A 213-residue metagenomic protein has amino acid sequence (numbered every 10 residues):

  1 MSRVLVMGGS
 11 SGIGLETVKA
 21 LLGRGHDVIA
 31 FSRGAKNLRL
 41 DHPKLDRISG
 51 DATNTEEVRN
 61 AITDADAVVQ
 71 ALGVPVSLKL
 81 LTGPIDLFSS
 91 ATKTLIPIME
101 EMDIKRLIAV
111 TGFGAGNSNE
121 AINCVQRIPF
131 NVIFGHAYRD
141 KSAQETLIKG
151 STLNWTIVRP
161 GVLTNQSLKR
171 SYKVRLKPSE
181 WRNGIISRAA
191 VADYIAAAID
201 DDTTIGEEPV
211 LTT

Functional and structural regions predicted by a protein language model:
V4-R24: N-terminal Rossmann NAD(P)H-binding glycine-rich loop of SDR-like oxidoreductase domains
H26-R33: Conserved glycine-rich Rossmann-like NAD(P)H-binding loop of the short-chain dehydrogenase/reductase
I29, S90, T94-H136, G150: Conserved Rossmann-fold NAD(P)-dependent oxidoreductase catalytic core, especially the SDR/UDP-sugar
K36-S90, T94, I98-E101, I199-T203: NAD(P)H-binding glycine-rich loop region in Rossmannoid oxidoreductase-like domains and their noncatalytic homologs
S77, F113-N119, L163-Q166: Conserved catalytic-site region of short-chain dehydrogenase/reductase
E145-S167: Conserved beta-loop-beta element that borders a ligand/cofactor-binding pocket
V158, I186-A196, E207: Substrate-positioning beta->alpha
S167-Y172, A198-E207: Glycine/proline-rich active-site loop of Rossmann-fold NAD(P)-dependent oxidoreductases
